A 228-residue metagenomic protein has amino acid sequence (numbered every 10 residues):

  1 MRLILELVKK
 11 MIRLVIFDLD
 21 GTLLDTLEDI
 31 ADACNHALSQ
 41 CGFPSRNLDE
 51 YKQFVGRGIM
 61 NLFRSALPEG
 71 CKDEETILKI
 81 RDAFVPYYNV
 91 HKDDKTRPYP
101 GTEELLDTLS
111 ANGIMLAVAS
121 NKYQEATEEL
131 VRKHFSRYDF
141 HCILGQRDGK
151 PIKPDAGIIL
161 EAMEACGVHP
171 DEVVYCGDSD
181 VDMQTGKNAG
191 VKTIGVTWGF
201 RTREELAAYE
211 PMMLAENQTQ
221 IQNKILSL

Functional and structural regions predicted by a protein language model:
R2-R13, D49, S110, Y123-Q124 (+1 more regions): Asp-based, Mg2+/Mn2+-dependent phosphohydrolase catalytic module
K10-E104, A111-N112, E125, S136-R137: N-terminal helical cap/lid subdomain that shapes the substrate entry/recognition surface in HAD-like hydrolases
